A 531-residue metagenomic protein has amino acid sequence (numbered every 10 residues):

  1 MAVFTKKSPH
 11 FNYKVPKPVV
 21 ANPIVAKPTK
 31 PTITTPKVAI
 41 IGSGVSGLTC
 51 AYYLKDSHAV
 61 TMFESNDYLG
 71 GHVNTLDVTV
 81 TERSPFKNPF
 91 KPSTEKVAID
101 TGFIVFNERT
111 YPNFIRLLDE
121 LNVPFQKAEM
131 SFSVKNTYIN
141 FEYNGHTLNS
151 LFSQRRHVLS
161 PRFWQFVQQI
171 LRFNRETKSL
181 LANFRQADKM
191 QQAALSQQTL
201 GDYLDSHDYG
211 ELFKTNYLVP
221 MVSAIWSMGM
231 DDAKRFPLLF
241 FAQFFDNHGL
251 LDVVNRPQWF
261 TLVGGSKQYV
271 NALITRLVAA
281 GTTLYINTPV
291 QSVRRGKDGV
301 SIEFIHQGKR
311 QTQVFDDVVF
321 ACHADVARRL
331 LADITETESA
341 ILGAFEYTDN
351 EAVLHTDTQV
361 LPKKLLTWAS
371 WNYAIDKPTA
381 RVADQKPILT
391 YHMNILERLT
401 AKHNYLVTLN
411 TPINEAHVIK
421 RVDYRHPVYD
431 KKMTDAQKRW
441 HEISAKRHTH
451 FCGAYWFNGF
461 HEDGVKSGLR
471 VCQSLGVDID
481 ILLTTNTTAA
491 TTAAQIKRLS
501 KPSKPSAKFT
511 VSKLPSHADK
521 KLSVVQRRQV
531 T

Functional and structural regions predicted by a protein language model:
A2, P289-P427: Mid-domain catalytic core of redox enzymes that form a hydrophobic substrate pocket/lid adjacent to a catalytic redox
P36-M62: N-terminal Rossmann-like FAD-binding beta1-loop-alpha1 element of flavoenzymes
S46, Y68, D325: Conserved Rossmann-like nucleotide-cofactor binding loop
K55-P85: Glycine-rich FAD pyrophosphate-binding loop
L76-F114: N-terminal glycine-rich dinucleotide-binding loop that anchors FAD/FMN and/or NAD(P) in oxidoreductases
P89, E108-L238, A242: Mobile amphipathic helical/loop "lid" adjacent to a hydrophobic cofactor/ligand pocket
H146, V382-T531: Conserved flavin/dinucleotide-binding core of flavoenzymes
Q243-K309: Helical element adjacent to the flavin cofactor pocket in flavoenzyme catalytic cores
